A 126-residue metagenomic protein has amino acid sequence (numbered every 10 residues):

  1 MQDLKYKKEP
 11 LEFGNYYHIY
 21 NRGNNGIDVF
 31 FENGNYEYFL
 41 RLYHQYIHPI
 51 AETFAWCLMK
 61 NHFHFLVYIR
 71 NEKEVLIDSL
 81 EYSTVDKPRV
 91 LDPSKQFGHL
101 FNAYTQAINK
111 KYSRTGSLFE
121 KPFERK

Functional and structural regions predicted by a protein language model:
M1-K126: Short catalytic/metal-binding and nucleic-acid-binding patches
